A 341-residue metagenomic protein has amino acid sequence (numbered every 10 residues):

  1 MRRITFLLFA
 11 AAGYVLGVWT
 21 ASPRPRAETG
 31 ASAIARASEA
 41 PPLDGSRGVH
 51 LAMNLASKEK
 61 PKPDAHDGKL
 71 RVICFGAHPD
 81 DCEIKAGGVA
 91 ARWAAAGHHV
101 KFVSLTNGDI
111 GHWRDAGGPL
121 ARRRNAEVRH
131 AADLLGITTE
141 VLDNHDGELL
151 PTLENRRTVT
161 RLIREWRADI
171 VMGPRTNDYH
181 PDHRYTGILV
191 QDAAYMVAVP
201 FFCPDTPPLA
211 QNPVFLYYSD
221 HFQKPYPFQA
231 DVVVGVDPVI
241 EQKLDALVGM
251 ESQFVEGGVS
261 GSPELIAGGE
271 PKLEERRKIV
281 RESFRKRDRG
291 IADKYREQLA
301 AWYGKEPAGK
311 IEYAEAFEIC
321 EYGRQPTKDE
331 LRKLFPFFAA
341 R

Functional and structural regions predicted by a protein language model:
M1-P23: Sec-dependent N-terminal signal peptides
S22-A37: Ser/Thr/Pro/Gly-rich low-complexity linker/stalk segments immediately outside membranes or between
I34, A40-E59, D64-G68, F201-P204 (+3 more regions): C-terminal accessory domains and tails appended to enzymatic cores
I34-A35, A40-W166, M196: Active-site rim/loop-helix segments in enzyme catalytic domains that contact anionic ligands
D80-C82, T106, V128, T139 (+5 more regions): Divalent metal-coordination and catalytic microenvironments
G88, N177, H221, G323: Flexible, active-site-proximal loop/turn residues at the rims of small-molecule/cofactor binding pockets and catalytic
K101, T138-D220, F228-Q229: Internal alpha/beta domain cores that form substrate/cofactor-binding pockets in large enzymes and binding proteins
H112-D115, Y226-A230: Short acidic, glycine/proline-rich loop/turn micro-motifs
